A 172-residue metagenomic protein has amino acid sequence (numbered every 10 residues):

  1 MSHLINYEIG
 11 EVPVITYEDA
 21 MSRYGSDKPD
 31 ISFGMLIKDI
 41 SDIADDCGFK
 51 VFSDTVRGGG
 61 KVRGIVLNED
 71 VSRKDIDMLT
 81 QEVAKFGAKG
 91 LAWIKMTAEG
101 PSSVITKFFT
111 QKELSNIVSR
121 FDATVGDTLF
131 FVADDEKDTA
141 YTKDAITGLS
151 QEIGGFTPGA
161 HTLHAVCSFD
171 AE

Functional and structural regions predicted by a protein language model:
M1-E172: Class II aminoacyl-tRNA synthetase catalytic cores and aaRS-like
